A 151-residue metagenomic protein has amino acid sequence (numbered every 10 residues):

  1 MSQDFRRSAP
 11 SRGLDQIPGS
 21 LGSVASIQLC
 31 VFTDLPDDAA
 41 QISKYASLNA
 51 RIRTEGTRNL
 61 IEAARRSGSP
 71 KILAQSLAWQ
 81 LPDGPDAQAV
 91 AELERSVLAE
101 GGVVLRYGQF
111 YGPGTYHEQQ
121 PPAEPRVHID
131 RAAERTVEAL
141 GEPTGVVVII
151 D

Functional and structural regions predicted by a protein language model:
M1-Q3: N-terminal Rossmann NAD(P)H-binding glycine-rich loop of SDR-like oxidoreductase domains
F5-E55, A63: NAD(P)H-binding glycine-rich loop region in Rossmannoid oxidoreductase-like domains and their noncatalytic homologs
K44, L48-E55, P85-Q88, E92 (+1 more regions): Glycine-rich NAD(P)-binding loop of the Rossmann-fold in SDR/ketoreductase-type enzymes
G56-L60, A64, V97, R135: Hydrophobic positions on the long internal alpha-helix of Rossmann-like NAD(P)-dependent oxidoreductase domains
A64-K71: A short helix->loop->beta-strand "cap" motif at the edges of active sites that frequently abuts
K71, Q75-W79, E92-G114: Conserved beta-loop-beta element that borders a ligand/cofactor-binding pocket
W79-E94, Q120-P121: Short, electropositive alpha-helical surface patch
P113, A123-D151: Alpha-helical substrate-binding/gating segment
